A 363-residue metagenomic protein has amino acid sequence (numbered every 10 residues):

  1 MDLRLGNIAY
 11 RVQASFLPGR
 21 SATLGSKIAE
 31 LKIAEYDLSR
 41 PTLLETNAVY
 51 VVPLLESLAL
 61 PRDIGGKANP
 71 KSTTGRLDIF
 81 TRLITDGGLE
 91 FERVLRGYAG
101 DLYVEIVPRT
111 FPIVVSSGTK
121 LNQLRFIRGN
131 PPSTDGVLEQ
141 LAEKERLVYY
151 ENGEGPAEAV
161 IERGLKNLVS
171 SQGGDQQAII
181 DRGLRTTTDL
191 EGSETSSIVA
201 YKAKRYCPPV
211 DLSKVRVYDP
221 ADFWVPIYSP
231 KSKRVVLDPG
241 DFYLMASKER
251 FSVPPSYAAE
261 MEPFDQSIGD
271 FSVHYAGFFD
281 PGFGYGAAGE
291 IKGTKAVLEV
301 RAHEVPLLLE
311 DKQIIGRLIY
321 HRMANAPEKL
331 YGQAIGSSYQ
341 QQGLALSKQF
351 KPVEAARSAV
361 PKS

Functional and structural regions predicted by a protein language model:
M1-S363: DUTPase catalytic domain/fold
